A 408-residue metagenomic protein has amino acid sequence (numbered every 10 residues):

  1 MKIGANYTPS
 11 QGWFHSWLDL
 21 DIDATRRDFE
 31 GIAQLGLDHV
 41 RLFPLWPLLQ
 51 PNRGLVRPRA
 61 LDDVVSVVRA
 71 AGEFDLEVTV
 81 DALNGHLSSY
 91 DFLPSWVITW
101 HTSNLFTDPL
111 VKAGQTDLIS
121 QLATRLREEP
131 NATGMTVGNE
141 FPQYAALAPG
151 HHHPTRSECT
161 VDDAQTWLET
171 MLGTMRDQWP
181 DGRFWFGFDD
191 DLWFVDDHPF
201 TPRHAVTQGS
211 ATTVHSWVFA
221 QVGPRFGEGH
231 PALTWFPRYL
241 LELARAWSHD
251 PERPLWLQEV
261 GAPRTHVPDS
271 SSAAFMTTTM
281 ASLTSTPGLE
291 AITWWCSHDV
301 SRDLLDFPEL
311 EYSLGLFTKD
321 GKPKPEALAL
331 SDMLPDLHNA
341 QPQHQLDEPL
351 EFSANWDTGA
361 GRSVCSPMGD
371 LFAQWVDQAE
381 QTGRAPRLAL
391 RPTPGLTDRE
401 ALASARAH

Functional and structural regions predicted by a protein language model:
M1-H39, R69-E73, E77, R176 (+4 more regions): N-terminal carbohydrate-binding accessory modules
M1-I3, G36-D38, G72-V78, E128-T133 (+5 more regions): Short, well-ordered coil/turn segments that N-cap beta-strands
Q11-I22, W46-D62, T99-G114, F141 (+4 more regions): The substrate-binding groove and active-site-proximal loops of carbohydrate-active enzymes, especially glycoside
S16, Q115, S282, T286-H408: Aromatic-rich peripheral "rim/lid" segments of glycoside hydrolase catalytic domains that contact and position glycan
W17-A33, Q115-A123, L192-A205, S272-S282: Short, acidic/polar
I22-V97, S157-F186: Aromatic-lined substrate-binding rim segments of carbohydrate-active enzymes
R41-W46, L83-V111, Q115-E158: Active-site groove signature of glycoside hydrolases
E158-T166, T170-T265, L289-E290, D299: Glycoside hydrolase catalytic-domain groove-lining segments
